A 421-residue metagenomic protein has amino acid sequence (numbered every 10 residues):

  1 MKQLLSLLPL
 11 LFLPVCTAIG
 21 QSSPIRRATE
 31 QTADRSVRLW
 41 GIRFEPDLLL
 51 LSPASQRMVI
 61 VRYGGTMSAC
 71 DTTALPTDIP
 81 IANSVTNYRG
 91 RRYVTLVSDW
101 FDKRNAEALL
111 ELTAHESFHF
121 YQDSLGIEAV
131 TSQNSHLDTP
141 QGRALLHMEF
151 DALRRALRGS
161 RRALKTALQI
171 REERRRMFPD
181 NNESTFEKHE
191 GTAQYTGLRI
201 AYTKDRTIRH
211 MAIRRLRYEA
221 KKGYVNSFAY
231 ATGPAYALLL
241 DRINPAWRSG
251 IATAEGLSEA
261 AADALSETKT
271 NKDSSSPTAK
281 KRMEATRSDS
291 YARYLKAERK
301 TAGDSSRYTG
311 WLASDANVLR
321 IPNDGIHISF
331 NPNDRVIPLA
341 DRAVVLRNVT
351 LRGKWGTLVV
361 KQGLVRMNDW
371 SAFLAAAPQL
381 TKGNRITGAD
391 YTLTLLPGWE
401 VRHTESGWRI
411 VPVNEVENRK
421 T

Functional and structural regions predicted by a protein language model:
M1-S23: Bacterial Sec-dependent N-terminal signal peptides
Q21-T72, Y93, A193, R347 (+1 more regions): N-terminal mature-domain "stem" immediately C-terminal to a signal peptide or N-terminal signal-anchor/transmembrane
Q56-R57, S124-P179, E183-R209: Post-HExxH zinc-binding segment in Zn-dependent metallohydrolases
M67-R91: Catalytic zinc-binding patch centered on the HExxH motif and its immediate surroundings that defines zinc-dependent
V97-T113: Short pre-active-site segment immediately N-terminal to the catalytic Zn-binding motif
E111-S124: Active-site recognition of the HExxH zinc-binding catalytic motif
M177-T207, R215-D273: Active-site-proximal alpha-helical
A252-T421: Non-catalytic terminal regions of proteins
